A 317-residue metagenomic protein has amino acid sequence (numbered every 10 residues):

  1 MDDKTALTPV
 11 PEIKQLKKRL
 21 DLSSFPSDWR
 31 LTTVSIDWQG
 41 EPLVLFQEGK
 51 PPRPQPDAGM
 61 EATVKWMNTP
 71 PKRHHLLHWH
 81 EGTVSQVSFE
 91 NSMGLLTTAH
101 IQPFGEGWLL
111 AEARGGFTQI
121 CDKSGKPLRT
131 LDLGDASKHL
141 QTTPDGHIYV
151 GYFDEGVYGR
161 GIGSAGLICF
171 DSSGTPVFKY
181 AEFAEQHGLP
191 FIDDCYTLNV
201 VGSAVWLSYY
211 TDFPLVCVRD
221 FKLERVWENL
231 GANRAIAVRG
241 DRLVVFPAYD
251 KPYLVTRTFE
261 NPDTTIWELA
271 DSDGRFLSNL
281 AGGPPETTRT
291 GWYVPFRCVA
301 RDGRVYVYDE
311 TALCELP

Functional and structural regions predicted by a protein language model:
M1-S35, H78-S92, F183, G283: A short helix->beta-strand "capping" segment at the edge of beta-propeller domains
P26-Q39, P52-R53, N91-G105, L133-D145 (+3 more regions): Repeated scaffold domains used in trafficking and secretory/extracellular systems, primarily beta-propellers
P42, W108-L109, I148, V205 (+2 more regions): Hydrophobic beta-strand positions that form the internal "hydrophobic ladder" of WD40/Gbeta-like beta-propeller blades
F46-T69, Y149-A165: Short, conserved, GDST-rich strand-edge loop motifs in beta-rich repeat architectures
E48-P54, R114-G116, D154-R160, D212-P214 (+2 more regions): Short glycine/acidic-enriched loop and turn motifs that connect beta-strands
Q55-E106: Blade-loop segments of beta-propeller domains
E61-H80, I120-D122, I162-T175, T256-P262: Beta-propeller blade signature
Y293-P317: Blade-level signature of beta-propeller repeat domains, shared across WD40, Kelch, NHL, RCC1 and BNR/Asp-box propellers
